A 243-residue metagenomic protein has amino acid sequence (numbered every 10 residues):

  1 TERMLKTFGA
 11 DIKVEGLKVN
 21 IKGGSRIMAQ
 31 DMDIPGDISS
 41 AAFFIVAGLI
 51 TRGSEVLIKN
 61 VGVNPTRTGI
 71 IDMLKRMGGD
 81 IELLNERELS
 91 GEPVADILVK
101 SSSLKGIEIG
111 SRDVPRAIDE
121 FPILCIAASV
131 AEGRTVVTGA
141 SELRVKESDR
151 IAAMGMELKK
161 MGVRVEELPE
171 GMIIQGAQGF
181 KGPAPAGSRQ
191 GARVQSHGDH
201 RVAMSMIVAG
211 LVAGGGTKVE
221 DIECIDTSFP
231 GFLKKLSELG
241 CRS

Functional and structural regions predicted by a protein language model:
T1-S243: Short, structured segments at the rim of ligand-binding sites
